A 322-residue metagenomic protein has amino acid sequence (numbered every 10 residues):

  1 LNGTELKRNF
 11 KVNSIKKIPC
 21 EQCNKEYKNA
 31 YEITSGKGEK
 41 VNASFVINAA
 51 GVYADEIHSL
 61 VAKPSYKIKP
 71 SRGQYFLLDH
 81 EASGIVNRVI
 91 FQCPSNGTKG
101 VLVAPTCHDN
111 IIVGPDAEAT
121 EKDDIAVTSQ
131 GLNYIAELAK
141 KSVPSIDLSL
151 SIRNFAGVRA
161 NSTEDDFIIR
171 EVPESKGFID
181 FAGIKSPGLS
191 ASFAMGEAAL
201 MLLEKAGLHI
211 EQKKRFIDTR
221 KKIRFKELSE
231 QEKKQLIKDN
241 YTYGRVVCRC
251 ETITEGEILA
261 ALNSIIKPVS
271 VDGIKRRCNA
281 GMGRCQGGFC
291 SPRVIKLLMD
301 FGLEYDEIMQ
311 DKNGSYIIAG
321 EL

Functional and structural regions predicted by a protein language model:
G3-S14: A conserved beta-strand/loop element that lines the FAD pocket in flavoprotein oxidoreductases
I15-K17, N29-G114, E118-V127, E137 (+1 more regions): Flavin-dependent oxidoreductases
Q92-T98, T106-H108, A119-V246, I253-S264 (+1 more regions): C-terminal catalytic lobe of FAD-dependent flavoproteins
C248-C250, C285, C290: Short cysteine clusters
T254-I265, G288-D306: Iron-sulfur (Fe-S) cluster-binding segments and ferredoxin-like electron-carrier domains, especially [2Fe-2S]
I265-V271: Short, charged, surface-exposed loops that flank catalytic or proteolytic processing sites
E304-L322: Low-complexity, small/polar and acidic-rich linker and loop segments
